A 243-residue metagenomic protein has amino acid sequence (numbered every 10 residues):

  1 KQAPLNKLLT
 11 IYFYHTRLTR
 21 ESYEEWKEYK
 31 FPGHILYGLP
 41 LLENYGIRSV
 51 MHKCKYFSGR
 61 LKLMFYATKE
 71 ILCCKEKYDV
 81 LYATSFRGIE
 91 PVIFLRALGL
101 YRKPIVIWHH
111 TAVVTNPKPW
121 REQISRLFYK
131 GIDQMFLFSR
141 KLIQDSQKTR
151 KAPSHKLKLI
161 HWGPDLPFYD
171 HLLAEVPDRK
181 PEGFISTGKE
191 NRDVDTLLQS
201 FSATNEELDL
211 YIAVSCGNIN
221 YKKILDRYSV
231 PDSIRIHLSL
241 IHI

Functional and structural regions predicted by a protein language model:
Y56, K103-P119, Q134: A short, histidine- and acid-enriched strand-loop-helix "catalytic/donor-clamping" loop that lines the nucleotide-sugar
A67-G88, V106-I107: Short N-terminal targeting/anchoring amphipathic segment
K69-E76, N116-F136: Membrane-proximal helix-turn-helix segments that form the acceptor-binding/catalytic region of lipid-linked
K141, G163: Carbohydrate-associated surface elements
Q147-K148, H155-K158, P164-P181, R192-D195: Acidic anion/phosphate-binding donor-loop and adjacent secondary structure in glycosyltransferase catalytic cores
E175-N205, D209-Y211: Conserved donor-binding/catalytic core segment of Leloir-type glycosyltransferases
V214-S239: Short, structured helix-loop element that forms part of the nucleotide-activated donor/catalytic region
I241-I243: Conserved small/polar residues in nucleotide/adenosyl-binding loops
